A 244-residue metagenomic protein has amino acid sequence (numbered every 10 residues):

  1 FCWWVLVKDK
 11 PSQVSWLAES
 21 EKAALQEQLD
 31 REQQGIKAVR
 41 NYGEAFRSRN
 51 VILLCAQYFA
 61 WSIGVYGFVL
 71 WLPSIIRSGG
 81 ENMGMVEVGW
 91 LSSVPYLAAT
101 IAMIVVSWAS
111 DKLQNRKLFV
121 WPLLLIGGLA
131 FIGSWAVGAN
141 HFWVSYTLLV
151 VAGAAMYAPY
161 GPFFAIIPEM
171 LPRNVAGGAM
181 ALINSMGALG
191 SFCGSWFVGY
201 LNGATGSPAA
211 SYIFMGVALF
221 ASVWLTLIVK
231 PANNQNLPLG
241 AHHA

Functional and structural regions predicted by a protein language model:
F1-N41, I228-H242: Central mid-sequence intracellular linker of multi-pass
F1-V5, A210-L227: Symmetry-related core transmembrane helices of the 12-TM Major Facilitator Superfamily/SLC fold
K22, V51, V175-G177: Cytoplasm-facing, short amphipathic helices at loop-to-helix transitions on the intracellular side of 12-TM secondary
A45-S107, Y160, F164, G194-S195: Extracytoplasmic gate region of multi-pass secondary transporters
M83-S92, H141, S145, A176 (+1 more regions): Juxtamembrane helix-start elements in MFS-like secondary transporters
A102-N115, N202-G203: Helix-to-loop junctions at the C-terminal end of transmembrane segments in multipass secondary transporters
N115-I166: C-terminal transmembrane helical hairpin of 12-TM major facilitator-type secondary transporters
P168-S207: A late C-terminal transmembrane helix in Major Facilitator Superfamily
